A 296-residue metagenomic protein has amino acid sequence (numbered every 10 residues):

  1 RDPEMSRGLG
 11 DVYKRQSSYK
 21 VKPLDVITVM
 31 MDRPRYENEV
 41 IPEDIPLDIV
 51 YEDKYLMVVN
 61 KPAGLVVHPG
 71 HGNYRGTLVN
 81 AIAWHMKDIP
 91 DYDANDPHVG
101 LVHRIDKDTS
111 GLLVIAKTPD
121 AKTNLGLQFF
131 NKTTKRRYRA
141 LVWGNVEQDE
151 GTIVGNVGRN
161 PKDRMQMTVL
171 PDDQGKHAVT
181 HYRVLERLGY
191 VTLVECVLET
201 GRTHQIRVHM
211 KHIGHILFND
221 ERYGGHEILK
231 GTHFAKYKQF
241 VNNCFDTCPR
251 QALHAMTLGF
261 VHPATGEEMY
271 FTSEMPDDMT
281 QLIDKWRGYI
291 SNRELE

Functional and structural regions predicted by a protein language model:
R1, R7-E296: RNA pseudouridine synthases
